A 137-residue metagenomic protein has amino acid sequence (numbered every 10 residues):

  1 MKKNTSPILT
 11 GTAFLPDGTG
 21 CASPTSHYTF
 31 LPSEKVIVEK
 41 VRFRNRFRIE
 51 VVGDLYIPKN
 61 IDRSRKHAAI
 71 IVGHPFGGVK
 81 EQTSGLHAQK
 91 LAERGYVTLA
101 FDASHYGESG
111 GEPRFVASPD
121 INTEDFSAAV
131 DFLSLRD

Functional and structural regions predicted by a protein language model:
N4-P7, T12: Positively charged N-terminal leader segments that act as targeting/secretion signals
G18-A68: N-terminal cap/lid segment of alpha/beta-hydrolase-fold proteins
H67, H74-V79: Active-site glycine-rich loops that stabilize anionic/oxyanionic intermediates across multiple enzyme folds
V72-P75, A100: Structural cue for short, hydrophobic secondary-structure segments
G77-Q89, A103: The serine-hydrolase catalytic nucleophile loop
Q82, H105-A117: Glycine-rich "HGGG/HGxG" loop immediately N-terminal to the catalytic nucleophile of the alpha/beta-hydrolase
T83, V116-D137: Alpha/beta-hydrolase active-site loop
K90-G110: Conserved alpha/beta-hydrolase
